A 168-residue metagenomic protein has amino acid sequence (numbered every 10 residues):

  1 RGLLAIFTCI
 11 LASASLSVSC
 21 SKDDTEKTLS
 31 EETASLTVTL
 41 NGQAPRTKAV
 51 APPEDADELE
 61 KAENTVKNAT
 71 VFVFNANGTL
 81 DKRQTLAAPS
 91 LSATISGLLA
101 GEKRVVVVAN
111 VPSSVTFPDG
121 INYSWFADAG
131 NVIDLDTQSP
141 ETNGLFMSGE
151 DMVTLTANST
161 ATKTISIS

Functional and structural regions predicted by a protein language model:
R1-V18: Sec-dependent bacterial lipoprotein signal peptides
G2-L3, D24, V105: Residue-level detector of intrinsically disordered/flexible regions characterized by low predicted structural confidence
S13-N41: Bacterial Sec-dependent N-terminal signal peptides
A34-S168: Short, low-hydrophobicity acidic/polar segments
